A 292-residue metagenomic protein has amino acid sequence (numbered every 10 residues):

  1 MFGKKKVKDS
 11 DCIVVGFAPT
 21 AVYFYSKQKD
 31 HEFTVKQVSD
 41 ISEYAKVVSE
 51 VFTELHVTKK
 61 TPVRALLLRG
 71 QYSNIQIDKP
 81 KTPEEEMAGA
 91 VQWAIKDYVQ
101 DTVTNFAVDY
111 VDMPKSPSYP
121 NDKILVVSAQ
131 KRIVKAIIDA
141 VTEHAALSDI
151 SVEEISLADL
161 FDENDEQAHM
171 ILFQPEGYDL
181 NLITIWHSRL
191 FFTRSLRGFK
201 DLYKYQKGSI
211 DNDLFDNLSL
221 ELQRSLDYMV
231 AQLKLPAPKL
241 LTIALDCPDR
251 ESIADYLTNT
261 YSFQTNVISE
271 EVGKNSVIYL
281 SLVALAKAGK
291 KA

Functional and structural regions predicted by a protein language model:
M1-A292: Hydrophobic/aromatic-enriched cytosolic interaction surfaces used to assemble or bind macromolecules
